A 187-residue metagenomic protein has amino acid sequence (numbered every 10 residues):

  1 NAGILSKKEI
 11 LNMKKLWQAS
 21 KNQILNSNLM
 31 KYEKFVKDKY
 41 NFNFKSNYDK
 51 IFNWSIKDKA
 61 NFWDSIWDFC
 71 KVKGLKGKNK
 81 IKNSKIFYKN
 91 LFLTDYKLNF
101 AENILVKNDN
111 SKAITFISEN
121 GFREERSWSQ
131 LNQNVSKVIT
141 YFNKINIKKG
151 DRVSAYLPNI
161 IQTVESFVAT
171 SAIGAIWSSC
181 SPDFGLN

Functional and structural regions predicted by a protein language model:
N1-N12: Asparagine-rich low-complexity intrinsically disordered tracts
M13-W17, L25-G77: N-terminal amphipathic, basic-rich helices that act as targeting or association modules
D38-F42, A101-S127: AMP-dependent adenylate-forming
K50-W54, I114-V168, G185-L186: Conserved AMP-binding/adenylate-forming core of the ANL superfamily
I56, D64-G77, T94-T115: A short N-terminal helical cap/helix-turn-helix that marks the beginning of AMP-binding/adenylate-forming
G174: Structured binding elements
C180-S181: Short beta->alpha connector loops at strand-helix junctions that form conserved, small/polar/Pro-enriched
